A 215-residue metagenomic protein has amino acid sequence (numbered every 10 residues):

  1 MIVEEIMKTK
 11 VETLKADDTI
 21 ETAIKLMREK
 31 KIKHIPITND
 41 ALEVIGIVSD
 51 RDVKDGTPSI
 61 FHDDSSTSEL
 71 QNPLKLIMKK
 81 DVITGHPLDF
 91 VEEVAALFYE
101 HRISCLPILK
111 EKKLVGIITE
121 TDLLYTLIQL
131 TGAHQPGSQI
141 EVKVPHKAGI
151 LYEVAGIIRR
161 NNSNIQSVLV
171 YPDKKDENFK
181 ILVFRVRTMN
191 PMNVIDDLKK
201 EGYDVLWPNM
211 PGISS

Functional and structural regions predicted by a protein language model:
M1-K10, S49-H86, F90-Y99, K113-L114 (+2 more regions): Tandem CBS (Bateman) regulatory domains
M1-S49, G56-S59: Basic, Lys/Arg-rich alpha-helical nucleic-acid-recognition elements, primarily the DNA-binding modules of transcription
M27, I35-R51, F98, L106-T121: A glycine-centered beta-loop-beta connector
P172-F179, N209-S215: Short proline/glycine- and acidic-rich turn/helix-capping motifs at secondary-structure junctions
F179-T188: Short basic, glycine-rich beta-strand/loop surfaces that mediate nucleic-acid
N193, K199-S215: Short, charged, intrinsically disordered terminal tails
